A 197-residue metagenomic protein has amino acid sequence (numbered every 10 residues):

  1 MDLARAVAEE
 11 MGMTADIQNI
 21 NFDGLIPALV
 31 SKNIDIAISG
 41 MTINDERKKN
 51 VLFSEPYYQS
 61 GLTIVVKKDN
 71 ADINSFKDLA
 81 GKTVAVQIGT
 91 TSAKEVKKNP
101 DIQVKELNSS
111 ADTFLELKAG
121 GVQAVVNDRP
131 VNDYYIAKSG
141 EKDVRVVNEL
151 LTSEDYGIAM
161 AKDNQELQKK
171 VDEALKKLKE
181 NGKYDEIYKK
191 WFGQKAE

Functional and structural regions predicted by a protein language model:
M1-G40: Extracytoplasmic small-molecule ligand-binding "clamshell" domains of the periplasmic binding protein/Venus flytrap
R5, E9-N19, K97-N108, D143: A local structural motif
V7, L29-V30, L79, L117-K118 (+2 more regions): Hydrophobic residues within well-ordered alpha-helices
D16-A28, A71, I88-T91, K105-A119 (+1 more regions): Short helix-initiation/N-cap motifs at beta->coil->alpha
M41-K49, E95-K98, K118, Q123-S153: A ligand-binding cleft/hinge motif common to bilobed small-molecule-binding domains
Q59-V66, R129, D133-K176, Q194-E197: Periplasmic-binding protein-like
K67-T83: Flexible hinge/capping segments at coil-to-helix
T91-K105, D143-V147, K169, E173-E197: Ligand-binding clefts/hinges and TM-proximal coupling segments of bilobed small-molecule sensing domains
